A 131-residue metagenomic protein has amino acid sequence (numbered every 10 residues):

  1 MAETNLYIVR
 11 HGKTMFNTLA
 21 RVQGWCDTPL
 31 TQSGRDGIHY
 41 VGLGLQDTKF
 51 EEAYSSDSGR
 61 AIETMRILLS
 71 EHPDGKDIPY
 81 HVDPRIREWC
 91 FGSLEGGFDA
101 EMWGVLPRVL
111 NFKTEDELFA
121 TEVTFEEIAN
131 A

Functional and structural regions predicted by a protein language model:
T4, V9-G75: Active-site-proximal alpha-helix that buttresses catalytic centers in soluble enzyme cores
H72-A131: Phosphate-handling substructures
